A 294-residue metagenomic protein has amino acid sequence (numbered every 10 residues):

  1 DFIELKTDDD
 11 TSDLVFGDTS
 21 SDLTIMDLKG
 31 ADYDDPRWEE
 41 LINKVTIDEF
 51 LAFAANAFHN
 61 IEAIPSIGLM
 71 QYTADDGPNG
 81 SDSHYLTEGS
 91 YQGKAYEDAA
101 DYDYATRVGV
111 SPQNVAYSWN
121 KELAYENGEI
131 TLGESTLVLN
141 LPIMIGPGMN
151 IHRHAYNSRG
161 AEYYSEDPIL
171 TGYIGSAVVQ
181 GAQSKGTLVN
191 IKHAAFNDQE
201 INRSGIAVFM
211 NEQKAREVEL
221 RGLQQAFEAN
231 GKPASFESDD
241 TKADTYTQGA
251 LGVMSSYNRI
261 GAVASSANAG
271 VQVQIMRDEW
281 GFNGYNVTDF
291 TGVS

Functional and structural regions predicted by a protein language model:
D1-S294: Glycoside hydrolase catalytic-domain context in secreted enzymes
